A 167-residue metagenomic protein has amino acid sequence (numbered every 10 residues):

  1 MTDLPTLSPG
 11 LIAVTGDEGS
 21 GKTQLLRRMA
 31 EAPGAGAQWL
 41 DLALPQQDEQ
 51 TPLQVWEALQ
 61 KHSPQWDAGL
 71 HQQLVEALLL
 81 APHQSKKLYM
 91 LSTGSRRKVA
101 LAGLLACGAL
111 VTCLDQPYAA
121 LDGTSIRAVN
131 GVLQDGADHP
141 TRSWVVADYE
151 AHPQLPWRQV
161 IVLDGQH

Functional and structural regions predicted by a protein language model:
L11-H62, A151-Q154: ABC ATPase nucleotide-binding domain signature region
L26, V99-A102: ABC ATPase nucleotide-binding domain helices that frame the ATP-binding cleft
L40-G94, V99, C107: ABC-family P-loop ATPase nucleotide-binding domains
T93, A119-A120: Short active-site loops of ABC-family nucleotide-binding domains
A109-V111, D115-Q116: ABC ATPase nucleotide-binding domains
D115, L121-I126: ABC-family nucleotide-binding domains
T124, V132-Q154: Conserved catalytic loops of ABC-family nucleotide-binding domains
A147-H167: H-loop (His-switch) and adjacent beta-strand-loop-beta switch element of ABC-type ATPase nucleotide-binding domains
